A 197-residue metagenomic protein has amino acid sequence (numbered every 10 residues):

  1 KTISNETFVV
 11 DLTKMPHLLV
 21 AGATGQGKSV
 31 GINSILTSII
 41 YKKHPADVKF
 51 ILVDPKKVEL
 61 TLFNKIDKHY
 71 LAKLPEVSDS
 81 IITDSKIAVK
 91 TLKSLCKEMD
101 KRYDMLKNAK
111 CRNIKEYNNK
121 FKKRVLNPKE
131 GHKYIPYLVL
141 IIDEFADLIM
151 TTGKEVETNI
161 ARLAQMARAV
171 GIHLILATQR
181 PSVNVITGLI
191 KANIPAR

Functional and structural regions predicted by a protein language model:
K1-R112, E130, I135-R197: P-loop NTPase catalytic phosphate-binding loop
N113-Y117: Cytosolic-facing regulatory segments adjacent to core modules
F121-P128: Conserved RecA-like ASCE ATPase "motif II neighborhood" in helicase/translocase motors
